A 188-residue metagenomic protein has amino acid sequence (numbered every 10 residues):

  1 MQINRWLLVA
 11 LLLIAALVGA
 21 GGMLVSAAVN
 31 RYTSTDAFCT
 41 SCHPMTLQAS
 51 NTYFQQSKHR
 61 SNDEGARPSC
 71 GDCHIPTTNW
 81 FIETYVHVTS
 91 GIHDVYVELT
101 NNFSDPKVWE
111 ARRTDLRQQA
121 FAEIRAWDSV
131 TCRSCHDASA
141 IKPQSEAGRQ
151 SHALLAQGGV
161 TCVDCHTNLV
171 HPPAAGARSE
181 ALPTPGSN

Functional and structural regions predicted by a protein language model:
M1-N188: Short sequence/structural segments immediately N-terminal
